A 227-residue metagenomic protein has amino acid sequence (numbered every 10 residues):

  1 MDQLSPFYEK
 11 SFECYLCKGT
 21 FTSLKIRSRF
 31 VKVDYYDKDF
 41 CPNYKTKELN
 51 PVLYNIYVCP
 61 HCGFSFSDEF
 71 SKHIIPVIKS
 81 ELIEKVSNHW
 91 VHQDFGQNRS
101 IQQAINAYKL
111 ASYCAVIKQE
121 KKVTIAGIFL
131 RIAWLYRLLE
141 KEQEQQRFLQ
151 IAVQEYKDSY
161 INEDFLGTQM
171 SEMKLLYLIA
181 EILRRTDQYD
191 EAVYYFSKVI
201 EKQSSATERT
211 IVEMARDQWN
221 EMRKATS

Functional and structural regions predicted by a protein language model:
M1-S80: N-terminal cysteine/histidine-rich coordination modules
S80-F95, R99-K109, E120-K141, S171-R185: Amphipathic alpha-helical repeat scaffolds of TPR domains
G96-Q97, A111-I125, D158-Q169, S204-E208: Flexible helix-coil transition and linker loops at the boundaries of alpha-helical arrays
A107-L110, C114, F148, E155 (+1 more regions): Alpha-helical solenoid repeat scaffolds, predominantly canonical TPR units
L139-Q146, T186, W219, T226: Structural motif corresponding to the intra-repeat A-B loop/turn of tetratricopeptide repeats
V153-K157, Y189-T207: TPR/TPR-like (Sel1-like) alpha-helical repeat modules
G167-L178, T207-S227: TPR/TPR-like alpha-solenoid helical repeat scaffolds
